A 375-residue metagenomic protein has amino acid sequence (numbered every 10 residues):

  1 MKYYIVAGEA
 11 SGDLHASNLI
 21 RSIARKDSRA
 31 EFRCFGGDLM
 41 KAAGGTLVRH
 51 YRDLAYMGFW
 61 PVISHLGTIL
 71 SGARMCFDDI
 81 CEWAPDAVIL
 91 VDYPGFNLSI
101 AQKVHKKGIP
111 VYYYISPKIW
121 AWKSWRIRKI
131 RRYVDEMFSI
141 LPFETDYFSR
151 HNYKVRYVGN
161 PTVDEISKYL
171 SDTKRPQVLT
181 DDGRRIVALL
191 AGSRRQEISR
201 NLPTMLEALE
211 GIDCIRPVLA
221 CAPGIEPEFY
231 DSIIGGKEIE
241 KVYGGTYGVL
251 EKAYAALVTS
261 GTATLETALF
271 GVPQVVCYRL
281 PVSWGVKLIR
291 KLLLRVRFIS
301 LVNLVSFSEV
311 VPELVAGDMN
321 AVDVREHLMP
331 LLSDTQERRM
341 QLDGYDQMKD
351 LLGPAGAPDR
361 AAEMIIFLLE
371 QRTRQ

Functional and structural regions predicted by a protein language model:
M1-Q375: Nucleotide-activated sugar donor-binding and catalytic core shared by glycosyltransferases and related lipid-linked
